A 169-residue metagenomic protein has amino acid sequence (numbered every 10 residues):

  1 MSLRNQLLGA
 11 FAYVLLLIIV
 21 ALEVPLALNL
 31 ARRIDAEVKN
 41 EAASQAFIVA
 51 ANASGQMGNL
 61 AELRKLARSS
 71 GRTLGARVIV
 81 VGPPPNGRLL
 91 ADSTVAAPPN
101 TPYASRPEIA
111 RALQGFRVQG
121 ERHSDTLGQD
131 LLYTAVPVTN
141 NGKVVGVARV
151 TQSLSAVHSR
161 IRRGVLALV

Functional and structural regions predicted by a protein language model:
M1-A27, V169: Extreme N-terminal signal-anchor transmembrane helix of membrane signaling/transducer proteins, especially in bacteria
L28-A53, M57, S155, G164-A167: Juxtamembrane membrane-water interface segments immediately C-terminal to a transmembrane helix
R33-N40, P99-P107, Q152, R160 (+1 more regions): Residues at secondary-structure transition points
S44-I48, K65, Q114, S159: Generic recognition of well-ordered alpha-helical segments within structured catalytic/regulatory domains
S54, G58, G75, R117-V118 (+1 more regions): Generic structural signal for secondary-structure transition and capping sites
L63-A135: Extracytoplasmic ligand-binding sensor domains of the Cache superfamily
T139, R149-L168: Helix-start (N-cap) segments at beta->loop->alpha junctions that couple sensory/regulatory domains to adjoining helices
V144: Glycine-rich acetyl-CoA-binding "A-motif" of GNAT/NAT acetyltransferases
